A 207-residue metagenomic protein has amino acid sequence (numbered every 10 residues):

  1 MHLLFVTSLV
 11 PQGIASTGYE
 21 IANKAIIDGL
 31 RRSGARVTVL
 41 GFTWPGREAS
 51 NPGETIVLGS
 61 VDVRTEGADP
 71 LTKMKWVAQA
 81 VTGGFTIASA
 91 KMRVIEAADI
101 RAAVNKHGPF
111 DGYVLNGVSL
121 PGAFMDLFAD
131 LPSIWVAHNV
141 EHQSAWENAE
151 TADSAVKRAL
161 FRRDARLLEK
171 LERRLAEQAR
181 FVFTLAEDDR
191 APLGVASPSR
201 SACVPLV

Functional and structural regions predicted by a protein language model:
M1-S60: N-terminal subdomain of nucleotide-sugar transferases
G34, F110, D130-L131, Q178-A179: Short, well-ordered alpha-helix to beta-strand connector turns
V39-A102: A conserved catalytic-core segment of Leloir-type glycosyltransferases
F42, N116-G117, H138, T184-A186: Replace "coordinates the UDP/GDP/TDP-sugar" with "coordinates nucleotide-activated sugar donors
S50-T65, D130-I134, P198-P205: Active-site regions of enzymes building and remodeling cell-envelope glycoconjugates
L71-A88, I134-K170: Acceptor-binding helix/loop patch of EC 2.4 sugar-transfer enzymes, predominantly nucleotide-sugar-dependent
A102-P121, P132-I134: Short N-terminal targeting/anchoring amphipathic segment
I134, H142, F161-V207: Donor nucleotide-sugar binding/catalytic pocket of nucleotide-sugar-dependent glycosyltransferases
